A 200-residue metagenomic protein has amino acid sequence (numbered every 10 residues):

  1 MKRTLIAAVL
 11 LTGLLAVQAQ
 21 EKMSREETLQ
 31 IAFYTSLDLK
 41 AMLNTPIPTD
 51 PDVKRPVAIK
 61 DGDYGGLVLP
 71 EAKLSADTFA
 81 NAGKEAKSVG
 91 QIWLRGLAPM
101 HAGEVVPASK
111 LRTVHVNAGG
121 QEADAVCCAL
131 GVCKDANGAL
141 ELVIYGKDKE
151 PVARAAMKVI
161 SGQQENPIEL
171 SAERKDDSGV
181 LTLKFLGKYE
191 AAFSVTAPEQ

Functional and structural regions predicted by a protein language model:
T4-G13: Sec-dependent N-terminal signal peptides
T12-G13, M100, D135-N137, V152 (+2 more regions): Residue-level detector of solvent-exposed, low-hydrophobicity positions
G13-A19: C-terminal segment of classical bacterial N-terminal signal peptides
A19-G96, V114-V116, K147-Q200: Primarily secretory-pathway and cell-envelope proteins
G83-K149: Mid-length scaffold segments of soluble, non-membrane domains
